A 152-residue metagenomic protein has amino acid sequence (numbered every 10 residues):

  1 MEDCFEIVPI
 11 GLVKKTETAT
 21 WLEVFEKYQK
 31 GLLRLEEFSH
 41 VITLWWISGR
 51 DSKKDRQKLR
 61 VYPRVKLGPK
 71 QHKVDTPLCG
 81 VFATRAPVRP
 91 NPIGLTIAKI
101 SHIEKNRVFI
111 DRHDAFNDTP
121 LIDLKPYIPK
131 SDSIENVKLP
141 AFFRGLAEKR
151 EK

Functional and structural regions predicted by a protein language model:
M1-K70, V74-L95, S101-K152: Cys-His-centered catalytic/binding microenvironment captured across papain-like cysteine peptidases and homologous
